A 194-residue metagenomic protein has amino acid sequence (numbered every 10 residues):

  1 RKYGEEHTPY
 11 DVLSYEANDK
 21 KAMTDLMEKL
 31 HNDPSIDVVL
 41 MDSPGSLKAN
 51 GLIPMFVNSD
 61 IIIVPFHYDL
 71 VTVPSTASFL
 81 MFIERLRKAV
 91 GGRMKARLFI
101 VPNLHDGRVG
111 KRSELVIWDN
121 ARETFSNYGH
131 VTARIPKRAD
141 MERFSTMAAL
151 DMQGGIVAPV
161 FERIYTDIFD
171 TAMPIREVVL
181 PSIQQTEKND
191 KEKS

Functional and structural regions predicted by a protein language model:
R1-V39, G45-S46, T146: P-loop/Walker-type NTP enzyme "switch/lid" segment
M41, V64, I100-P102: Structural beta-sheet core signal
S46-K48, L70-T72, L86, R108: Catalytic P-loop NTPase motifs of RecA-like helicase/translocase cores
N50-L70: Inter-motif core of Ras-like GTPase G domains
T76-G92: Conserved C-terminal guanine-recognition region of P-loop GTPase G domains, centered on the G4
L104-D151: Beta-strand-loop-alpha "switch" segments that mediate conformational coupling across diverse proteins
A148-S194: NTP-binding/hydrolysis catalytic cores, primarily Walker-type P-loop NTPases
